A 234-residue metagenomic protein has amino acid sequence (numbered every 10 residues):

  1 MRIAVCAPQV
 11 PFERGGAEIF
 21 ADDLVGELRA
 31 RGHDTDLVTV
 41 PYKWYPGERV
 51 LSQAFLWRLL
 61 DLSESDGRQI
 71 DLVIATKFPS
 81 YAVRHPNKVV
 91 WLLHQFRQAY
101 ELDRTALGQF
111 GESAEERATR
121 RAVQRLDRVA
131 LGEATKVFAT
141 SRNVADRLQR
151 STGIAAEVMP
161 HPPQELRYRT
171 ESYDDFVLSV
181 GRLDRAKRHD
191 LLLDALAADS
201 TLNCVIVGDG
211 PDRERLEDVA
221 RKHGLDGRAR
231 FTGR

Functional and structural regions predicted by a protein language model:
P8-F20, K187: A short, glycine/small-residue-rich beta-strand->loop->alpha-helix junction that serves as a flexible
R31-S80: Active-site donor-binding segments of glycosyltransferases and PAPS-dependent sulfotransferases
I74, R84-A114, E157: Active-site proximal beta-strand in glycosyltransferases
G108-Q109, S113-V137: Membrane-proximal helix-turn-helix segments that form the acceptor-binding/catalytic region of lipid-linked
T140, S179-G181, V207-G208, T232: Short hydrophobic "strand-cap" motifs at the C-terminus of beta-strands
T140, V144-P163: Helix-loop-beta element that forms the nucleotide-linked donor phosphate-binding surface in glycosyltransferases
P163, R169-T201, V205: Conserved donor-binding/catalytic core segment of Leloir-type glycosyltransferases
E214-R234: Nucleotide-activated donor-binding/catalytic signature segment of Leloir-type glycosyltransferases, i.e., the conserved
